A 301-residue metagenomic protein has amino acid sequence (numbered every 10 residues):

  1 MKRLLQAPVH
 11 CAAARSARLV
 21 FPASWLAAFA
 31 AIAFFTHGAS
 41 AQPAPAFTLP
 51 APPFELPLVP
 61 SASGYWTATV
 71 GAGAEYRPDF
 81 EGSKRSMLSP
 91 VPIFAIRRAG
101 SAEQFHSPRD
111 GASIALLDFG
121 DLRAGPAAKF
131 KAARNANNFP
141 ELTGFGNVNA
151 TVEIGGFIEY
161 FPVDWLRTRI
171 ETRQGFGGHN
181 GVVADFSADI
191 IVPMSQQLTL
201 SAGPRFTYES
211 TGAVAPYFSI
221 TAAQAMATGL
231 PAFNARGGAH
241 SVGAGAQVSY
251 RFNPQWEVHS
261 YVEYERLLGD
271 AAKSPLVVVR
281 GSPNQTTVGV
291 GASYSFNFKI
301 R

Functional and structural regions predicted by a protein language model:
M1-S63, K299-R301: Cleavable N-terminal export/targeting peptides
P45, G100, S113, G175-S282 (+1 more regions): Outer-membrane beta-barrel transmembrane domain signature
F54-W66, E81-K84, G100-L122, W165 (+3 more regions): Short loop/turn motifs that connect adjacent beta-strands in outer-membrane beta-barrel proteins
W66, S86-P92, V148-I154, N180-A184 (+2 more regions): Residues that define the transmembrane beta-barrel architecture of outer-membrane proteins
W66-A72, P92, F105, L122-P126 (+6 more regions): Transmembrane beta-strands of outer-membrane beta-barrel proteins
V70-P78, E103-G111, F139-T143, L166-F176 (+1 more regions): Transmembrane beta-strand segments that form the barrel wall of outer-membrane beta-barrel proteins
G73-R77, R97, K129-K131, R173-G175 (+3 more regions): Outer-membrane beta-barrel pore domains and translocons
V91-R97, A188, P283-R301: Outer-membrane beta-barrel "beta-signal"
